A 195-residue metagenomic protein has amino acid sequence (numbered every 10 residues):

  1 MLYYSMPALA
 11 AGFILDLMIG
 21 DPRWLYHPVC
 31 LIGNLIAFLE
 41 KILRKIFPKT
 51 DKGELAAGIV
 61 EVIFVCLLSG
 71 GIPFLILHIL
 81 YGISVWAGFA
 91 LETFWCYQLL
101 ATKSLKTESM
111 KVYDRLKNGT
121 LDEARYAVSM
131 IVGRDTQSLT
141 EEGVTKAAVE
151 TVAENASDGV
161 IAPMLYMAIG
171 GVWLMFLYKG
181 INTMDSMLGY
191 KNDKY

Functional and structural regions predicted by a protein language model:
M1-L177, I181, G189-Y195: Hydrophobic alpha-helical transmembrane segments
M184: Active-site adenylate/phosphate-handling loop in enzymes that bind or generate adenylated species
